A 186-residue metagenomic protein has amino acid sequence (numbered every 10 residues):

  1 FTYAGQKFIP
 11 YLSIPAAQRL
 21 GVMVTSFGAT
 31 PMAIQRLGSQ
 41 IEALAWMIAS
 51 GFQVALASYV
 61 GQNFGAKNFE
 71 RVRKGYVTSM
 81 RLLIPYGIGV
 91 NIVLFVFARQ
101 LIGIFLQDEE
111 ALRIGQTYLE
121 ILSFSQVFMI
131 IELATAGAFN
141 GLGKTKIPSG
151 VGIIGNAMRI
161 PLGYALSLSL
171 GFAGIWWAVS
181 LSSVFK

Functional and structural regions predicted by a protein language model:
F1-A4, V60-S125, L166-K186: Short alpha-helical transmembrane segments in multi-pass integral membrane proteins
F1-A55, I121: Transmembrane helical elements of multi-pass membrane transporters/channels
K7, R19-M23, S58, R99-Q100 (+3 more regions): Transmembrane alpha-helix boundary and packing residues in multipass membrane permease domains and related
S13, A17, G21-V24, G89-V93 (+6 more regions): Alpha-helical membrane-inserting segments
A16, S26-A29, N63-A66, G141-G143 (+1 more regions): Helix-loop interface residues and adjacent transmembrane-helix termini in multi-pass membrane transporters, primarily
A29, M47, Q107-E110, T145: Alpha-helical structural elements of signaling/regulatory helical domains
Q35-I92, V96-A98, M129-V151: Small-residue-rich hydrophobic transmembrane alpha-helices
S50-Q53, L122-G141, I147-L162, A173-K186: Short runs within selected transmembrane alpha-helices of multi-pass transporters and secretion channels
